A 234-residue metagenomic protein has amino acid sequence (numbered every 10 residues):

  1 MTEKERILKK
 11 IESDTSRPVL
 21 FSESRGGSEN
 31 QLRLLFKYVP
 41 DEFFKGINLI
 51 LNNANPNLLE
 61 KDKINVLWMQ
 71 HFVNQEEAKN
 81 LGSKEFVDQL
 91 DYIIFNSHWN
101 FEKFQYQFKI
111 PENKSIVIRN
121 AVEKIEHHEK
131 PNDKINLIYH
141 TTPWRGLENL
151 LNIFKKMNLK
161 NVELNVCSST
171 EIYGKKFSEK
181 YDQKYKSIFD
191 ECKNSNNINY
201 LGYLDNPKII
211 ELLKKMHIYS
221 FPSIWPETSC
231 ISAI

Functional and structural regions predicted by a protein language model:
M1-L58: N-terminal pre-catalytic "stem/leader" segment of glycosyltransferase-like enzymes
I47-E77, D91-F95, I116-I118: Active-site proximal beta-strand in glycosyltransferases
W99, A121: Carbohydrate-associated surface elements
E129-G146, L151-F154, N165: Conserved donor-binding/catalytic core segment of Leloir-type glycosyltransferases
S178-P207: Nucleotide-activated donor-binding/catalytic signature segment of Leloir-type glycosyltransferases, i.e., the conserved
D205-M216: Short acidic alpha-helix that forms the nucleotide-activated donor recognition element in Leloir-type transferases
I210, T228, A233-I234: Short alpha-helical segment that forms part of, or immediately flanks, the ligand-binding pocket in carbohydrate-active
K214-T228: Acidic donor-binding loop of glycosyltransferase active sites
